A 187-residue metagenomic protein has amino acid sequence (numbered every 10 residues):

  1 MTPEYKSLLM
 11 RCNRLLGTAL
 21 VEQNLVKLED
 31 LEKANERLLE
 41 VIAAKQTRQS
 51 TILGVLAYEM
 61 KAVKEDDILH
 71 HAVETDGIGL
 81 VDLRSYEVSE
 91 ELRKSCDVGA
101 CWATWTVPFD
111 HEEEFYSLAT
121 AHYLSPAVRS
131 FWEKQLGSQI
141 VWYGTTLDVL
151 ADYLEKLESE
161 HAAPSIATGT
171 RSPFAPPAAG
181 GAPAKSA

Functional and structural regions predicted by a protein language model:
M1-L157, S172-A187: Non-catalytic accessory regions
E160-S172: A polyampholytic, Gly/Pro-enriched intrinsically disordered region
